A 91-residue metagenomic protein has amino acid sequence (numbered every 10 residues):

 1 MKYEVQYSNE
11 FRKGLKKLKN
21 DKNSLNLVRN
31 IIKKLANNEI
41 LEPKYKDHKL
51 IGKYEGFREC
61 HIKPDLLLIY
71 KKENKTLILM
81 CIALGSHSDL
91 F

Functional and structural regions predicted by a protein language model:
K2-E4, E10-L18, N23-L25, N30 (+3 more regions): Enriched for short, Lys/Arg-rich terminal
K34-C60: A short, surface-exposed loop/turn module that caps and links secondary-structure elements
